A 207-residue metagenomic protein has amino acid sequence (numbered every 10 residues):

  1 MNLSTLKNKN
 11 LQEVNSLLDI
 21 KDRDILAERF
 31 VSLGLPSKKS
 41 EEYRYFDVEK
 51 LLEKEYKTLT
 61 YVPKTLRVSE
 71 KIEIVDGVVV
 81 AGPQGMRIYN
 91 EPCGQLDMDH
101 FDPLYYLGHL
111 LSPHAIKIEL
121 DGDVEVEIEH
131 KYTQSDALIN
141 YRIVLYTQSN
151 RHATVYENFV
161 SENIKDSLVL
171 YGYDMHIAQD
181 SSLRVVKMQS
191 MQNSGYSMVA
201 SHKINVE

Functional and structural regions predicted by a protein language model:
M1-E207: Glycine-rich and polybasic anion-binding loops at the starts of cofactor/ligand-binding domains
